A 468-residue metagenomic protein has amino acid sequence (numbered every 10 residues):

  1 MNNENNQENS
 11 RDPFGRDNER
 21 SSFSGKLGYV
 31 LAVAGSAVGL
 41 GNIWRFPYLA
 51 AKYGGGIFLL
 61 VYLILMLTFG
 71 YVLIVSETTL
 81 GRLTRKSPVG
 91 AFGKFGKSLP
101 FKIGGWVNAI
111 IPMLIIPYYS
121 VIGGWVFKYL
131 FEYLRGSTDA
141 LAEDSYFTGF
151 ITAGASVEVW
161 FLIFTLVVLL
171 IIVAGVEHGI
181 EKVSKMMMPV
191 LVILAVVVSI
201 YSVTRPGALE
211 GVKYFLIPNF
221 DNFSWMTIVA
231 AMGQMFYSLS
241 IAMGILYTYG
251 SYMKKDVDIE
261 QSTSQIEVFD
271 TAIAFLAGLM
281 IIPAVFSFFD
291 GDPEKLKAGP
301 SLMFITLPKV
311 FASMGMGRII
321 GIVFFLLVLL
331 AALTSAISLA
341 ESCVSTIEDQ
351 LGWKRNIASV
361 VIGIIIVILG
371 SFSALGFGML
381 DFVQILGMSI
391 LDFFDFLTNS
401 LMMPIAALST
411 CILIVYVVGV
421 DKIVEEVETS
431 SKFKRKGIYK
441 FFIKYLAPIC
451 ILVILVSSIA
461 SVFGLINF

Functional and structural regions predicted by a protein language model:
M1-W44, L73-T78, R82-F95, L99-W106 (+2 more regions): Membrane-interface "cap" regions at the ends of multi-pass membrane proteins
D12-E19, F23, E181, K185-L333 (+1 more regions): Membrane-embedded translocation segments of transport machinery
R16, G90, G123-T152, Y252-D256 (+5 more regions): Helix-loop-helix connectors at the membrane interface of multi-pass transporters/channels
D17-R20, Y48-Y53, P88-V107, S120-E177 (+5 more regions): Inter-helical loop and helix-membrane interface segments of multi-pass membrane transporters/permeases
G25-L65, G250, Q261-S264, V268-T271 (+2 more regions): Transmembrane helix-boundary motif of multi-pass solute transporters/channels
G28-Y29, S36, G154, E158-V159 (+5 more regions): Loop-to-transmembrane helix boundary motifs in multi-pass membrane proteins
G70-S87, F101-Y146, A332-E348, P404 (+3 more regions): Hydrophobic transmembrane alpha-helices that form the core helical bundles of multi-pass secondary transporters
I103-A109, G352-G363, D395-I451: C-terminal membrane-solvent junction of multi-pass transporters and transport-like membrane proteins
